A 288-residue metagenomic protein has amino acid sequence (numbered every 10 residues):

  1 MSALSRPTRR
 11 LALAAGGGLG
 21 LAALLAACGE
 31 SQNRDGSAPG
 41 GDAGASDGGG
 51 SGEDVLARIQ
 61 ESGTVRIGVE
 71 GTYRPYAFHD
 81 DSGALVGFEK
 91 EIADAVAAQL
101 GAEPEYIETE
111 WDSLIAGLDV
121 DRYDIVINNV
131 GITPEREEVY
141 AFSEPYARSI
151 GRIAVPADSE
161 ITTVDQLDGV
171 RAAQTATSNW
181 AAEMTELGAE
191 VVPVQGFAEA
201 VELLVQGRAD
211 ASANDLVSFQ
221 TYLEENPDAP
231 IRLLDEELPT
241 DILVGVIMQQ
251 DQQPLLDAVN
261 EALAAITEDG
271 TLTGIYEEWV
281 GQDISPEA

Functional and structural regions predicted by a protein language model:
M1-P7, A14-L25: N-terminal secretory signal peptides
C28-A45: Bacterial lipoprotein signal-peptidase II cleavage site
G29, E91-Q99, S178-N179, L243-D283: Extended ligand-binding regions for polar small-molecule ligands
G50-N128: Extracytoplasmic small-molecule ligand-binding "clamshell" domains of the periplasmic binding protein/Venus flytrap
K90, Y106-A116, S159, A176-N179 (+1 more regions): Short helix-initiation/N-cap motifs at beta->coil->alpha
L114-V130, R136-S149: Short beta-strand-centered segments that line the small-molecule binding cleft or hinge of alpha/beta clamshell
A147-V155, L216, Q220-L263, Q282-A288: Periplasmic-binding protein-like
V155-R171: Flexible hinge/capping segments at coil-to-helix
